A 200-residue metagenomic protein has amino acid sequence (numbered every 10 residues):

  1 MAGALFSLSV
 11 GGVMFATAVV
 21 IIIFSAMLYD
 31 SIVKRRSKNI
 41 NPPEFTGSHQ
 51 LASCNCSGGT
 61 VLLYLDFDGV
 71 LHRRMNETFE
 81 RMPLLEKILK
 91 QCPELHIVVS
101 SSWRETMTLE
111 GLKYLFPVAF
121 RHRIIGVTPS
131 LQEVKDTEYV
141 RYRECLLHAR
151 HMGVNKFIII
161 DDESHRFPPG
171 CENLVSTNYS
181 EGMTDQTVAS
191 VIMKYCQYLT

Functional and structural regions predicted by a protein language model:
M1-S7: Short, strongly hydrophobic alpha-helical membrane anchors
S7, F15-A16, L51, S130 (+1 more regions): Intrinsically disordered, low-complexity, compositionally biased regions/tails
V10-G11, A18-L65: Non-catalytic pre-domain segments flanking phosphatase-related domains
L51, S57-K135: Alpha-helical substrate-recognition element adjacent to the catalytic core
Y114-T200: C-terminal cap/substrate-recognition subdomain and adjoining C-terminal extension of metal-dependent phosphatase-like
